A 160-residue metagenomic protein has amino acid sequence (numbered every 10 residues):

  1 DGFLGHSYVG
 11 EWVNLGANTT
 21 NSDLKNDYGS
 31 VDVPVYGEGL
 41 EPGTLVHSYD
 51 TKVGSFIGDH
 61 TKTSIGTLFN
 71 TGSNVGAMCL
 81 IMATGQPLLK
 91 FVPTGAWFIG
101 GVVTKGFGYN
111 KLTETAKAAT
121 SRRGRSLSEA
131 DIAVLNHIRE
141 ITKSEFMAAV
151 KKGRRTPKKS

Functional and structural regions predicted by a protein language model:
D1-G153: Glycine-rich hexapeptide-repeat left-handed beta-helix
K152-S160: Intrinsically disordered, low-complexity serine/proline/glycine/threonine-rich regulatory regions
